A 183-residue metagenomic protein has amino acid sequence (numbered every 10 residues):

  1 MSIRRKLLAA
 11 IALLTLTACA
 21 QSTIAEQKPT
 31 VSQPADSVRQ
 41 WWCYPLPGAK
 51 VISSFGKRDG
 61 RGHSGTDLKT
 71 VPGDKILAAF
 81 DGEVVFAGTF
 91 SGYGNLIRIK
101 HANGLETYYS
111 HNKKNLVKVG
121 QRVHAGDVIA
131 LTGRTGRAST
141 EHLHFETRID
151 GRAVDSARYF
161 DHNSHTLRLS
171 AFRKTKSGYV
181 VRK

Functional and structural regions predicted by a protein language model:
M1-P29: Bacterial Sec-dependent N-terminal signal peptides
Q21-N95, A125, V154, L169-K183: Surface-exposed, glycine-biased beta-strand/turn segments
S54, A87-G88, N115, T132-T135: Residue-level recognition of beta-strand microenvironments
R61, T107-K113, R134-E141: Peptidoglycan cell-wall recognition and remodeling modules
K69, I97-H101, Q121-S177: Conserved, short, structured surface segments that act as functional micro-motifs
G73, V117-V119: Gly/Ser-rich catalytic serine loop of serine hydrolases
D74, N103-L105, R152: Short acidic/polar mixed-charge low-complexity motifs
A78-L116, E146: Zn2+-dependent peptidoglycan hydrolase active-site motif and core
